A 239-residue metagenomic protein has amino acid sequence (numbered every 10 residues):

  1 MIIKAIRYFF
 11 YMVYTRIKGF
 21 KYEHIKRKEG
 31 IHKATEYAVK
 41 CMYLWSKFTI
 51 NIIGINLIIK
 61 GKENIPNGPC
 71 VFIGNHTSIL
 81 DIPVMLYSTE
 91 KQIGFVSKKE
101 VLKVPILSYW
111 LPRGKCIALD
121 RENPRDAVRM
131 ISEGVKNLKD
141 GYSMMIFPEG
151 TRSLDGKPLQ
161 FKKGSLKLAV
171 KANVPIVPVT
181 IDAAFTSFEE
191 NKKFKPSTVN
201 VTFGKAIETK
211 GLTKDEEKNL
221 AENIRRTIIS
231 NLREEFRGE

Functional and structural regions predicted by a protein language model:
M1-I58: N-terminal membrane-anchoring alpha-helices
I2, V128-E239: Non-catalytic C-terminal accessory region of glycerolipid acyltransferases and related lyso-lipid remodeling enzymes
T15-E29, A38, I52, P66-P124: Catalytic core of membrane glycerolipid acyltransferases/transacylases, capturing the structured, soluble-facing
N56-K60, S88, E234-E239: Soluble, non-transmembrane catalytic domains of enzymes that act on hydrophobic metabolites at membranes
K60, V96-K98, D120-R121, P148 (+1 more regions): Thr-Gly-centered strand-to-loop micro-motif
G61-I65: Glycine-rich helix-loop-beta junction characteristic of Rossmann-like nucleotide cofactor-binding loops
